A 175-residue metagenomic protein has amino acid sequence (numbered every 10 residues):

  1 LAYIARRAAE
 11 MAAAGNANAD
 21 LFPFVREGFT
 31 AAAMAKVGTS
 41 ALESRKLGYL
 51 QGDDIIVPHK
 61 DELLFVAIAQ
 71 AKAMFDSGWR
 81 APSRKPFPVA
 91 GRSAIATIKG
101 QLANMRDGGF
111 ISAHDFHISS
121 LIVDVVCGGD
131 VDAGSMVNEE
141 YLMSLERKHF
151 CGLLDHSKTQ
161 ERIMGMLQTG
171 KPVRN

Functional and structural regions predicted by a protein language model:
L1-I4, G28, S40-K46: Extended, hydrophobic alpha-helical segments in both membrane/secreted and soluble proteins
A9-K36, S40, G52, P58-N175: Intrinsically disordered, low-complexity segments enriched in small/flexible residues
K46-L47, Q168: Residues at alpha-helix termini
